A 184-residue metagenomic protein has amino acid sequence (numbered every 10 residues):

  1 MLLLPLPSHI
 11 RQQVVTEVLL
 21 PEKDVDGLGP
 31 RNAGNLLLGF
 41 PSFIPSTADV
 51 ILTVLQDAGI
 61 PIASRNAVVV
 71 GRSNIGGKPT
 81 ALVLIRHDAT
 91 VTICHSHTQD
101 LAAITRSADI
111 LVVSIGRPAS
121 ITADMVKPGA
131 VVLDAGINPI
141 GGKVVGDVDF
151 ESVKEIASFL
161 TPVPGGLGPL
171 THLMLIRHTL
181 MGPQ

Functional and structural regions predicted by a protein language model:
M1-L2, P79, P162: Short, proline-centered helix/strand-breaking motifs
M1-Q56: Glycine/serine-rich phosphate-binding loop and adjoining beta1-alpha1 elements at the start of nucleotide-handling
L2-L4, R72, A135, L167: Glycine-rich beta-strand-to-loop/alpha-helix junction loops that act as flexible
L6-P7, R117, N138: Flexible, active-site-proximal loop/turn residues at the rims of small-molecule/cofactor binding pockets and catalytic
I10-G34, P128, L133-Q184: Rossmann-fold NAD(P)-binding glycine/threonine-rich loop
G34, F40-V131, A135, K143-E151: Glycine-rich phosphate/diphosphate-binding loop of Rossmann-like nucleotide-binding domains
